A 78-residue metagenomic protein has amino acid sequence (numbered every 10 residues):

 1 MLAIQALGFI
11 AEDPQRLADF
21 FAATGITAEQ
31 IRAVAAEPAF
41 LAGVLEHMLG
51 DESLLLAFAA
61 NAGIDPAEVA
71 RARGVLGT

Functional and structural regions predicted by a protein language model:
M1-T78: Metal- and O2-centered redox machinery and metal/ROS homeostasis
